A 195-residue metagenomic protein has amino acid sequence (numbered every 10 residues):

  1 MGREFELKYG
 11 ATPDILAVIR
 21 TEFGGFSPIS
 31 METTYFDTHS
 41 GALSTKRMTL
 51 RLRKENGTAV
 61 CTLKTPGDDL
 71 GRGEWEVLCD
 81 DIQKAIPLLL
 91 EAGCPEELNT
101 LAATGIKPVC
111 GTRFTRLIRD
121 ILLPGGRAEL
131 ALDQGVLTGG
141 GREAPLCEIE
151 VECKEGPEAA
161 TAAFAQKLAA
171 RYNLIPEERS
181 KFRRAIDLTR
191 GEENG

Functional and structural regions predicted by a protein language model:
M1-G195: Phosphate-end processing signature that detects enzymes handling 5′-triphosphorylated RNA and polyphosphate
